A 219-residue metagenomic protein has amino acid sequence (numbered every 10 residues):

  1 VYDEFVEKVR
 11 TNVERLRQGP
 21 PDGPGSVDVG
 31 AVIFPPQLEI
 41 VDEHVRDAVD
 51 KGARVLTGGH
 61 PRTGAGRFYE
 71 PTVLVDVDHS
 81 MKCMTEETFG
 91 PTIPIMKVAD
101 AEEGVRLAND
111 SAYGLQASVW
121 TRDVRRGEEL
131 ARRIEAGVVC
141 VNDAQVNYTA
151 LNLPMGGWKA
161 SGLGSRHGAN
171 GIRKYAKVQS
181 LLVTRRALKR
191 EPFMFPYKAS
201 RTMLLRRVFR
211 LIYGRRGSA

Functional and structural regions predicted by a protein language model:
T11-Q18, P61, F68-A219: Conserved C-terminal structural/oligomerization subdomain of aldehyde/semialdehyde dehydrogenase
P24-V29: Short linear capping/connector segments at secondary-structure termini
V32-D42: Short beta-strand to alpha-helix junction loop
I33, L56-G58, V119: Short beta-strand segments
V45: Acidic-enriched catalytic cores of C-N bond-cleaving enzymes acting on peptides and small amides
